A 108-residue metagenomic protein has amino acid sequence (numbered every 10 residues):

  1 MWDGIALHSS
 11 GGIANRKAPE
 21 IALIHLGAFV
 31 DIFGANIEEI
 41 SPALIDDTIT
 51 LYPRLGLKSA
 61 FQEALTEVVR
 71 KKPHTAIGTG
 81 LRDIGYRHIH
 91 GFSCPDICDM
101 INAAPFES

Functional and structural regions predicted by a protein language model:
M1-I13: Histidine- and acidic-residue-rich, metal-dependent catalytic cores
S10-S108: Divalent metal-dependent phosphate-bond-processing catalytic cores, especially two-metal-ion Mg2+/Mn2+ enzymes that act
